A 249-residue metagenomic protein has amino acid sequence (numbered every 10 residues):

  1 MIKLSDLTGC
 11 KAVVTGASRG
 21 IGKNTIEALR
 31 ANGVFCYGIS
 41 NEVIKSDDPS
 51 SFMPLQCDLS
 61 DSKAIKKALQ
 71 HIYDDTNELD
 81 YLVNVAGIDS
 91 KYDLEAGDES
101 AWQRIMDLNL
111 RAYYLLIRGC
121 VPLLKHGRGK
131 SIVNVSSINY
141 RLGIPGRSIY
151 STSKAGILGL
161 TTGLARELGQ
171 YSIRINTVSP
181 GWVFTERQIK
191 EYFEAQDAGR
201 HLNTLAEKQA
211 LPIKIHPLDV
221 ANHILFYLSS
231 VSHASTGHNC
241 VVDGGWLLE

Functional and structural regions predicted by a protein language model:
S18-R19: Conserved glycine-rich cofactor-binding loop
D93-L94, D98-R104, L205: Substrate-binding pocket helix/loop in short-chain dehydrogenase/reductase
Y114-I117, I213-V242, L247-L248: C-terminal substrate-recognition "lid" of short-chain dehydrogenase/reductases
I117, S153, T161: Active-site helix of classical SDR
P122, R166-Q170, H233: Alpha-helical segment proximal to the catalytic Tyr-Lys
S137: Residue(s) in the substrate-gating loop at a strand-loop-helix junction that position the organic substrate next
Q170, W182-K208: A glycine/serine/threonine-rich, flexible loop-to-helix segment that serves as the NAD(P) cofactor-binding "lid"
